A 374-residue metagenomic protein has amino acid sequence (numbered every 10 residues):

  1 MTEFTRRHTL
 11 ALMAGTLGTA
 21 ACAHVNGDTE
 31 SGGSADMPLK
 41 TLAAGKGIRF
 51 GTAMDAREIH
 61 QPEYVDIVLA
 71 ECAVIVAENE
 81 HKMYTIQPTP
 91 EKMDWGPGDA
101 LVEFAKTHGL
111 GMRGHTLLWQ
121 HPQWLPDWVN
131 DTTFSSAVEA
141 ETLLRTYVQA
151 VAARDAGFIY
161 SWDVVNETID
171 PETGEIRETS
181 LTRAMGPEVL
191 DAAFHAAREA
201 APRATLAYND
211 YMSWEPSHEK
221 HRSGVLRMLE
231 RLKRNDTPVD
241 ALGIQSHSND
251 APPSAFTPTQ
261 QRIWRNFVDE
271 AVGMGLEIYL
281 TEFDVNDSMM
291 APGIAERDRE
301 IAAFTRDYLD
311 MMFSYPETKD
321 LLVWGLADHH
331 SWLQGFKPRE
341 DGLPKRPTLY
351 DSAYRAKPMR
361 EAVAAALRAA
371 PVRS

Functional and structural regions predicted by a protein language model:
M1-A20: N-terminal secretory signal peptides and thylakoid transit peptides that target proteins across membranes
C22-A53: C-terminal segment of N-terminal export signals and the immediately downstream linker at the start of the mature
P38, D163-R183, A196, T259-E270 (+5 more regions): Aromatic-rich peripheral "rim/lid" segments of glycoside hydrolase catalytic domains that contact and position glycan
L42-G45, E63-C72, A100-H108, A153-A156 (+3 more regions): Acidic (Asp/Glu)-rich catalytic clusters
R57-L69, L144-V151, K220-R231, T305-Y308: Short, acidic/polar
I75, A105, W162, L242 (+2 more regions): Conserved, mostly hydrophobic/aromatic
V76-K82, Q87, P97-S213, D287: Substrate-binding cleft and catalytic face of glycoside hydrolase catalytic domains, especially the flexible beta-alpha
P187-E188, A192, A201, T205 (+4 more regions): Glycoside hydrolase catalytic-domain groove-lining segments
